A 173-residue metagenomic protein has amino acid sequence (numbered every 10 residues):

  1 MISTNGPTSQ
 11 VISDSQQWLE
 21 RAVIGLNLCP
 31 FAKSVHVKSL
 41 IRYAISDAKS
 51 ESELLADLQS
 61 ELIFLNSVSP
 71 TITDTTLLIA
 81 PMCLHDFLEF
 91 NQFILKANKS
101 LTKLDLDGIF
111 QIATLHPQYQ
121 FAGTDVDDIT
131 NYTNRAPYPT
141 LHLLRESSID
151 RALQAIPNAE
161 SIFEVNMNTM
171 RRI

Functional and structural regions predicted by a protein language model:
I2-I173: Expand to "…catalyze enediolate/carbanion chemistry for C-C bond making/breaking, isomerization, decarboxylation
